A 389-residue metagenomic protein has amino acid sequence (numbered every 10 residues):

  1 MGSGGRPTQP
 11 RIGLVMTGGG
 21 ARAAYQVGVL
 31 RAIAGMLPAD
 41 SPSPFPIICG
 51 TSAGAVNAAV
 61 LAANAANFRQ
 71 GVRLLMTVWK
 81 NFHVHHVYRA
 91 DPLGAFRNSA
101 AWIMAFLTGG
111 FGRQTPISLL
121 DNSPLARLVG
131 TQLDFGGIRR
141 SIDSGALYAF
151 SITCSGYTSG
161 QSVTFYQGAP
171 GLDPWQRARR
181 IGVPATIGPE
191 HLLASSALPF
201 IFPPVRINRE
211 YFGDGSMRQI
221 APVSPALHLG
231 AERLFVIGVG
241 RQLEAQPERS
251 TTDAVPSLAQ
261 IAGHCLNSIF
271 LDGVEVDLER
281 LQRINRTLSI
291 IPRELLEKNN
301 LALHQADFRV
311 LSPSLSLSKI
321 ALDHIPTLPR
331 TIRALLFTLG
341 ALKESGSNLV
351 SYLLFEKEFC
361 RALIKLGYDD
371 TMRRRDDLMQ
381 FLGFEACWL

Functional and structural regions predicted by a protein language model:
G2, P7-V15, G20-I117, S123 (+8 more regions): Patatin-like phospholipase
P7-Q9, D40-P44, S141-Y148, N299-Q305: Short helix-terminating capping/connector loops at secondary-structure junctions
G13-M16, P46-S52, A149-S155, F308-S312: Extended hydrophobic secondary-structure segments that form protein cores and membrane-embedded regions
P116, P124, V129, S289-L389: C-terminal helical/tail subdomains of lipid-metabolizing enzymes
P116-C154, V163: Active-site periphery "cap/insert" segments of enzyme catalytic domains
G136-G137, R218-V223, T287-K298: Glycine-rich, charged/polar anion/phosphate-binding loops that engage phosphate groups from diverse ligands
D143-I237, Q242-N267, S345-L354: Active-site gating loop/helix substructures
E248-T287, T331-A334: Acidic, Ser/Thr-rich peripheral helices and adjacent loops at domain boundaries
